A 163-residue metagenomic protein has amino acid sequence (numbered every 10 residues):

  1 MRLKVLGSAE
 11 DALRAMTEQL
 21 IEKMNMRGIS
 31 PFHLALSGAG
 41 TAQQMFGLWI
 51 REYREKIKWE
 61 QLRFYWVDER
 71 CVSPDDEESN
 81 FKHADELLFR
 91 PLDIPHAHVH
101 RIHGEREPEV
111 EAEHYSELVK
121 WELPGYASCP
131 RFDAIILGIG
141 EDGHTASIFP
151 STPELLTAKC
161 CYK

Functional and structural regions predicted by a protein language model:
M1-L34, E109: N-terminal glycine-/serine-/threonine-rich phosphate-binding loop
K4, F46-G47, R51, R63: Boundary/activation segment at the start of structured domains
H33-S37, R63-W66: Short, conserved beta-strand segments within well-ordered enzyme catalytic domains that often line or immediately flank
L36-T41, L137-E141: Glycine-rich beta-strand-to-loop/alpha-helix junction loops that act as flexible
L48-K58, K82, P150-K159: A glycine- and small-aliphatic-rich helix-loop capping segment at beta-alpha/alpha-beta transitions that lines
K58-I136: Ligand-binding beta-strand-loop-alpha-helix segment within the catalytic cores of soluble metabolic enzymes
I139-K163: Class I SAM-dependent methyltransferase SAM-binding "motif I" and its flanking Rossmann-like core
